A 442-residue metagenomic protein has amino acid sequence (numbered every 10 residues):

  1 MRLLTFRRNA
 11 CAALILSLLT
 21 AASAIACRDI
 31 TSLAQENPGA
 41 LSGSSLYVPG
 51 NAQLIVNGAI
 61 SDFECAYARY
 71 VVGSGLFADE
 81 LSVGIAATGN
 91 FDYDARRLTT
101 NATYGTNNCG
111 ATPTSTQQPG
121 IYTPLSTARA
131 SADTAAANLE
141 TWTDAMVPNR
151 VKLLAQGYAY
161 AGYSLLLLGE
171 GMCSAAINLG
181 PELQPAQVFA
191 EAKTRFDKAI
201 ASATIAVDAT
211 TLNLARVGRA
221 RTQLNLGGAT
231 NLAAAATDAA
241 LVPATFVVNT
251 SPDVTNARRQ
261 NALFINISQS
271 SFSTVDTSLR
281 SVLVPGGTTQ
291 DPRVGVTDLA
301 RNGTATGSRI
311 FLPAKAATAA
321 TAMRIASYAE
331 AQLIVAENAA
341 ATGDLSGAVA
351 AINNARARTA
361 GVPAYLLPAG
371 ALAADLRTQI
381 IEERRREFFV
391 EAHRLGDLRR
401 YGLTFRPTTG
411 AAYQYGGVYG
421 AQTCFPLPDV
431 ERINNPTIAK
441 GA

Functional and structural regions predicted by a protein language model:
A13-S23: Bacterial N-terminal signal peptides
C27-A78, R406-A442: Membrane-proximal, proline-rich intrinsically disordered regions
Q53, D92-G171, K198-I205, A209 (+2 more regions): Conserved, well-structured interaction surfaces
F63, A136, A159, L166 (+4 more regions): Specific register positions within alpha-helical solenoid repeats of the TPR/Sel1-like families, i.e., one
I85, D94, K193, N231-A329 (+9 more regions): Hydrophobic-face positions in mid-chain alpha helices that act as interaction patches
L167-I177, V207, N225-T230, G343: Short coil/turn linking the two alpha-helices of tandem helical-hairpin repeats
